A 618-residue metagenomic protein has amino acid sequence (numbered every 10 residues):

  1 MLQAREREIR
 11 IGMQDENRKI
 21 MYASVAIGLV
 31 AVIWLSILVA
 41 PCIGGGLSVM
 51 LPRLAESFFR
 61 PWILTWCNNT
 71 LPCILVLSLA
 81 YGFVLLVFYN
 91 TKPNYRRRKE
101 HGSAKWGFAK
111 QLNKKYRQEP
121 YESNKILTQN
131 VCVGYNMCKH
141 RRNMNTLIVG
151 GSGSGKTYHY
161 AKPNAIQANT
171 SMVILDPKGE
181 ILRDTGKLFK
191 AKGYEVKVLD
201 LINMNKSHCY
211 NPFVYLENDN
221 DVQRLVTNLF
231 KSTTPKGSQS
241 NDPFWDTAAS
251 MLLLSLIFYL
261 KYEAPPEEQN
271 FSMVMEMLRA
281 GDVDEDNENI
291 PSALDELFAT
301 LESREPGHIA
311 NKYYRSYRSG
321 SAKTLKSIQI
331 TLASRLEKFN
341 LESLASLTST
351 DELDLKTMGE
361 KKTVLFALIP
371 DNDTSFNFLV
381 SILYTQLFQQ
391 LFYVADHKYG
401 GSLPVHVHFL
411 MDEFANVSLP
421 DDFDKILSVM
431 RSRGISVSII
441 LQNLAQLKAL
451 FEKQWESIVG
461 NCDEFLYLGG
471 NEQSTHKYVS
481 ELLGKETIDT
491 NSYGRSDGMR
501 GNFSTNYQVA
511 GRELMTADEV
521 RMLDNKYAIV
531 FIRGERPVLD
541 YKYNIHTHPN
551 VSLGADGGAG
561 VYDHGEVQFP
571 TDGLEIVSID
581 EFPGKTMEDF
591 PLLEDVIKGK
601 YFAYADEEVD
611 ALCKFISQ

Functional and structural regions predicted by a protein language model:
M1-S154, Y158-A161, N205, K485 (+2 more regions): Basic- and hydrophobic-enriched, low-structure N-terminal and domain-boundary segments that flank ATP-binding catalytic
L2-A4, R142-I435, L450, Q454 (+4 more regions): P-loop NTPase motor domains
K105-N113, T128-C138, Y158-H159, T324-I330 (+6 more regions): A broad, low-specificity signal for short, low-complexity segments enriched in glycine/proline and polar/charged
R117-L127, T234-F244, T490-V509: Low-complexity, polar-biased intrinsically disordered regions enriched in Pro/Ser/Thr/Gly
S123, T128-N130, E342-L347, D412 (+1 more regions): Short, solvent-exposed secondary-structure boundary motifs
L427-V429, R433-I529: Conserved ATP-driven motor cores of ASCE-family P-loop NTPases powering translocation/secretion/packaging/pilus
N544: Short, surface-exposed polybasic-aromatic patches that bind anionic ligands, especially phosphate groups
